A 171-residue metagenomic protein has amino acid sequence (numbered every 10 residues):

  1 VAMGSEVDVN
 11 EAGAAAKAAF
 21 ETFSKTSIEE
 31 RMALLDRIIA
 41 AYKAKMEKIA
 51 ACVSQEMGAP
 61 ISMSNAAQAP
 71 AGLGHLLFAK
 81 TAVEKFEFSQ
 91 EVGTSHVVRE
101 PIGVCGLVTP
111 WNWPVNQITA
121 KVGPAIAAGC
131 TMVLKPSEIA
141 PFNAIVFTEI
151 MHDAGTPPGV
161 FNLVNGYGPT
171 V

Functional and structural regions predicted by a protein language model:
V1-A2: N-terminal glycine-rich, Lys/His-bearing helix-loop that initiates the first secondary-structure elements of many
V7, A44, K48, A59 (+4 more regions): Short alpha-helical
N10-K25, A44, K48-A59, A82-V83: Glycine-rich phosphate-binding segment of PLP-dependent enzymes
A14, D36-E47, I61-F86: Long amphipathic alpha-helix in the N-terminal Rossmann-like dinucleotide-binding domain of NAD(P)-dependent
R31, V53, L76, G129 (+1 more regions): Residue-level signal for inorganic ion chemistry
R37-A41, K45-K48, V146, I150-T156: Generic non-transmembrane alpha-helical segments
C52-S62, A67, S89-T94: Short linear capping/connector segments at secondary-structure termini
F88-V171: Rossmann-like NAD(P) dinucleotide-binding subdomain of oxidoreductase/dehydrogenase enzymes
